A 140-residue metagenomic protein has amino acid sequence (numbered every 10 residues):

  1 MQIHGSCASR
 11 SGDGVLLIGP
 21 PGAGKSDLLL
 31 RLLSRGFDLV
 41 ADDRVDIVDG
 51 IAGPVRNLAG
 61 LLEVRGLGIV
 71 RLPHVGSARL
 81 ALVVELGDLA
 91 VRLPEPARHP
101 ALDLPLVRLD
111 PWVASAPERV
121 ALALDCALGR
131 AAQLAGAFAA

Functional and structural regions predicted by a protein language model:
M1-D13, I18, C126, A131 (+1 more regions): Extreme N-terminal, non-catalytic leader segments that precede Walker-type/kinase nucleotide-binding cores
Q2-H4, K25-D27, G68-R71: A generic local structural motif
S6, V15, G50, A81-L82 (+1 more regions): A broad, low-specificity signal marking well-ordered, structured residues that form hydrophobic/aromatic
C7-R10, R31, H74-S77: Solvent-exposed alpha-helices and their adjacent loops that cap or buttress functional pockets in soluble metabolic
G12-L33: Glycine-rich phosphate-binding P-loop
G24, L30-L32, L39-V40, L62-E63 (+3 more regions): Short, surface-exposed linear patches
S34-L89: Conserved nucleotide-sensing/catalytic segment adjacent to the nucleotide-binding pocket in NTP-handling enzymes
G76-A140: Conserved NTP phosphate-binding and transfer environment spanning the P-loop NTPase/kinase superfamily
